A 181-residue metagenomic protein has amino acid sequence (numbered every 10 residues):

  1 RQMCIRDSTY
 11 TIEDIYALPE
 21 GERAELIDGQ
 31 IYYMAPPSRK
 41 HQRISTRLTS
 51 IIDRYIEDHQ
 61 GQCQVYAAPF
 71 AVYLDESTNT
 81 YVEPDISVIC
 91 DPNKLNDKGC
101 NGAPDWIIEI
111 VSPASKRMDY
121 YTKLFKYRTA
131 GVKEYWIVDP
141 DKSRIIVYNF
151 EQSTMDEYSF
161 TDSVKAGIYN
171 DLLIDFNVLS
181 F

Functional and structural regions predicted by a protein language model:
Q2, R6-F181: Gly/Pro/Ser/Thr-rich low-complexity, intrinsically disordered segments predominantly at protein N-termini
